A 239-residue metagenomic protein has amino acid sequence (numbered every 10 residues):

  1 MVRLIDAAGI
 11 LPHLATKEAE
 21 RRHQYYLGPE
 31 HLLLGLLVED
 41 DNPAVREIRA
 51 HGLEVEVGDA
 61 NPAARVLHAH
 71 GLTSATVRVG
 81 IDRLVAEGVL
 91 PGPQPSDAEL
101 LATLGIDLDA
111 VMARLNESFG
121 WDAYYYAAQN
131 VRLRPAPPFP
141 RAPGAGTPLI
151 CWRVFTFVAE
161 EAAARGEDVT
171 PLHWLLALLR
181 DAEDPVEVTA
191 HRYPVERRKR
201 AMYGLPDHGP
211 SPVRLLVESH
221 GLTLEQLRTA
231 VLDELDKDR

Functional and structural regions predicted by a protein language model:
M1-R239: Histone-fold recognition with a strong bias for associated Lys/Arg-rich disordered tails
